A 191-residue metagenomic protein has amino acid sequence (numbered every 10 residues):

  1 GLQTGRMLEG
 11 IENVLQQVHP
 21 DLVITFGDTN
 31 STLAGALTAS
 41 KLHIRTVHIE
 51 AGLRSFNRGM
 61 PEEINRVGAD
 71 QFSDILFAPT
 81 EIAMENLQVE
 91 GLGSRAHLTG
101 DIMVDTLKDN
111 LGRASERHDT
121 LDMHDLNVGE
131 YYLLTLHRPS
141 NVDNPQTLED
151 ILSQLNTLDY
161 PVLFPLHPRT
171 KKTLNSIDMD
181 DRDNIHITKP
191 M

Functional and structural regions predicted by a protein language model:
G1, S115-M191: Donor-nucleotide binding loops and adjacent catalytic segments primarily of GT-B fold Leloir glycosyltransferases
G1-G91: Active-site and donor-binding regions of nucleotide-sugar-utilizing enzymes
D21-L22, F72-I75, S94-R95, D159-V162 (+1 more regions): Short active-site oxyanion
T25, H48, F77-P79, H97-T99 (+2 more regions): General beta-strand structural signal in soluble alpha/beta enzymes
L33-A34, N86, T106, K172-L174: Phosphate- and divalent-cation-binding pockets in alpha/beta enzyme and binding domains that engage nucleotide-derived
T46-G52, G100, L133-L136, P165: Short beta-strands and strand-loop turn motifs
A51-S55, D101-I102, K189-M191: Short, acidic/turn-prone active-site loops that include or flank metal/cofactor- and phosphate-binding residues
F72-T147: A nucleotide-sugar donor-handling region in carbohydrate enzymes
